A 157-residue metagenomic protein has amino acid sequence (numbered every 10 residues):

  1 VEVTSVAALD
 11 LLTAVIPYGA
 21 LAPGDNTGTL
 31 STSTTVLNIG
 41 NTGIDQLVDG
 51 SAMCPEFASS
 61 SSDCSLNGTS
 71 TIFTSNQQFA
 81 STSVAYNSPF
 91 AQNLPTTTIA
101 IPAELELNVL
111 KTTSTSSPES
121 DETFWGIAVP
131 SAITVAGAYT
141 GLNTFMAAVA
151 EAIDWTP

Functional and structural regions predicted by a protein language model:
E2-P157: Signature of Gram-negative chaperone-usher
